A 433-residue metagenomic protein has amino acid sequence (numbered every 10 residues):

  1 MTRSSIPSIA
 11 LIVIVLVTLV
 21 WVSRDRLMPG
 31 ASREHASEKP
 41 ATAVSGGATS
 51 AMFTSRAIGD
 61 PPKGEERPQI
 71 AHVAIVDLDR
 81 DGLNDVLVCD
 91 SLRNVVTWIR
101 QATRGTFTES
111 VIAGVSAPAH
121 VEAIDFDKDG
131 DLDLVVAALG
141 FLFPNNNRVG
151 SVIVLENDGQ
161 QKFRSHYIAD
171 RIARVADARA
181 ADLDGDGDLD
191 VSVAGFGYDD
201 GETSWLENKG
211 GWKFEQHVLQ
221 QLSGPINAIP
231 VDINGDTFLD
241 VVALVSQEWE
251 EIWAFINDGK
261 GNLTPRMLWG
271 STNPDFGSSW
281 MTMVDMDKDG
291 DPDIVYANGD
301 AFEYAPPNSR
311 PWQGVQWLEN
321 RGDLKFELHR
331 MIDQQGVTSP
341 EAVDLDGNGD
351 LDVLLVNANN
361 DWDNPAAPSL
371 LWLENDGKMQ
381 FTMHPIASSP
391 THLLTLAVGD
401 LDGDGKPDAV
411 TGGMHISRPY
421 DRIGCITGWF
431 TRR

Functional and structural regions predicted by a protein language model:
S4-R433: Beta-propeller-forming repeat regions
